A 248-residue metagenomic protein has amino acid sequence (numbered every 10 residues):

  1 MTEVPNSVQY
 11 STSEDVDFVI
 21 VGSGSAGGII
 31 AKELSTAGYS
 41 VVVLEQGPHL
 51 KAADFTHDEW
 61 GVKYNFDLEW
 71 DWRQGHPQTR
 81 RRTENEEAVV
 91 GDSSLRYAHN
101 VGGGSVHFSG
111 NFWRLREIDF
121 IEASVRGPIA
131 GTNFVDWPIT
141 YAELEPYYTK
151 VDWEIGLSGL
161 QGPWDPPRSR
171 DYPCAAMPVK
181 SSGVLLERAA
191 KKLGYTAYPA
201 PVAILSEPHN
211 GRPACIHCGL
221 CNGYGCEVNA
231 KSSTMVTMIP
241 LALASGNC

Functional and structural regions predicted by a protein language model:
T2-I129, N133-A142, P146-T149: N-terminal glycine-rich phosphate/pyrophosphate-binding loop and immediately adjacent elements
D67, T83-G91, R114-E117, A123-C248: Conserved redox-cofactor binding core of oxidoreductases
